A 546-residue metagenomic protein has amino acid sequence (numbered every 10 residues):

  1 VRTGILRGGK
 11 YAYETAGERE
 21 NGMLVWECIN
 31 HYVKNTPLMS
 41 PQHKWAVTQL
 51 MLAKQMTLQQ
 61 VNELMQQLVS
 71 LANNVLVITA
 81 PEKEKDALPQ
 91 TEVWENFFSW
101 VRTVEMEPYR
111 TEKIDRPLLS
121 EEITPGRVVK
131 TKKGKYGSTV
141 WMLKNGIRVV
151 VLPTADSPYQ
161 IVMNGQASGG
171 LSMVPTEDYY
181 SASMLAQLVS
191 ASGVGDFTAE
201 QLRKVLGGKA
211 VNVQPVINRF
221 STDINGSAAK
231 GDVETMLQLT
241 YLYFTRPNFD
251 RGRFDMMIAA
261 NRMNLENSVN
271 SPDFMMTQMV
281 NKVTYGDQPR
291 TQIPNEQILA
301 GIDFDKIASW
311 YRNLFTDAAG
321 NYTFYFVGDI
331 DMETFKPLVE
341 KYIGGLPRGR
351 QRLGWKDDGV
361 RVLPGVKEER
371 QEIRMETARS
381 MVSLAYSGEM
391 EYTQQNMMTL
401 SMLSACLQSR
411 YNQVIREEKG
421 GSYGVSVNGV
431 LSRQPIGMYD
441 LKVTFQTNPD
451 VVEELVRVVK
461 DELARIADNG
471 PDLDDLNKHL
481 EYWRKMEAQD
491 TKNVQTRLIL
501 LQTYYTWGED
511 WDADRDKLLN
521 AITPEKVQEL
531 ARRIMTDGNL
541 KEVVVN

Functional and structural regions predicted by a protein language model:
V1-E122, M142, K204-G354, K419 (+1 more regions): Charge-rich, well-structured scaffold segments of protease-associated domains
A80-K204, N225, Q238, Y311-E418 (+1 more regions): His/Glu-rich zincin catalytic helix
